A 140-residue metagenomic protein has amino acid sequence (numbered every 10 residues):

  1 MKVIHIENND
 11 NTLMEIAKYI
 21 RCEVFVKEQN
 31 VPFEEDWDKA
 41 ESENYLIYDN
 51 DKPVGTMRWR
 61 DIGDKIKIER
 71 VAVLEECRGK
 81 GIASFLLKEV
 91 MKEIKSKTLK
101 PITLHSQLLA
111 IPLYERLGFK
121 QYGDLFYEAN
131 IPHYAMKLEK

Functional and structural regions predicted by a protein language model:
M1-N11, K140: Conserved N-terminal entry element of GNAT/NAT acetyltransferase domains
I16, E34-M57: Conserved beta-hairpin
K18-P32: Helix-loop element at the rim of GNAT/NAT acetyltransferase active sites that forms part of the acceptor-substrate
R21, Y114, F119: Conserved active-site tyrosine of GNAT-family acetyltransferases
D64-E75: Conserved acetyl-CoA binding element of GNAT-fold acetyltransferases
V73, G79-K92: Conserved acetyl-CoA-binding loop-helix of GNAT-fold acetyltransferases
I94-Q107: Conserved GNAT acetyl-CoA-binding A-motif
T103-H105, K120-A135: Conserved catalytic-core motifs of GNAT/GCN5-like acyltransferases
